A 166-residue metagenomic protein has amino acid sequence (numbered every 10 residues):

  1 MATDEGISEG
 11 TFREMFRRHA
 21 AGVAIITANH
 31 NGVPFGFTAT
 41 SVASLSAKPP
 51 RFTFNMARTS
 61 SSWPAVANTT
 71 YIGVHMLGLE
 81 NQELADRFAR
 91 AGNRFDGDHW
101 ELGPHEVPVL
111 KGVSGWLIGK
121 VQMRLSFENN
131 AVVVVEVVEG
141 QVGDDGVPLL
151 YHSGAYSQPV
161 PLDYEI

Functional and structural regions predicted by a protein language model:
M1-I166: Basic, polyanion-binding surface patches
